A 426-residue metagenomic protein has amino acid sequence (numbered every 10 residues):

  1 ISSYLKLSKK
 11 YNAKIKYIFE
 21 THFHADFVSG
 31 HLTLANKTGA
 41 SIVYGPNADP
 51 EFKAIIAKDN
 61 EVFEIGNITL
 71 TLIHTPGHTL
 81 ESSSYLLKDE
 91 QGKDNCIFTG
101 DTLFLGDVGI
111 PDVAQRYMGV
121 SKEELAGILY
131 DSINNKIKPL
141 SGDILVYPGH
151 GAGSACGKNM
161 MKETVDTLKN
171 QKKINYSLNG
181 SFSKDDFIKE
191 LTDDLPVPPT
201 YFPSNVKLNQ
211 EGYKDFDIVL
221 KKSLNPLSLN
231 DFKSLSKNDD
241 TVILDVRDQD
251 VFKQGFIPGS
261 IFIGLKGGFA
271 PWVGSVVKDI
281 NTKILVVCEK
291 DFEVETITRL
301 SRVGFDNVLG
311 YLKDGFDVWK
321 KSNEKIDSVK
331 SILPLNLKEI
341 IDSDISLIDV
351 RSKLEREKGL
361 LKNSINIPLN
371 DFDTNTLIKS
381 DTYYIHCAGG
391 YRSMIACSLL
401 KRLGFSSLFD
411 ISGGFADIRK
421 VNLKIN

Functional and structural regions predicted by a protein language model:
I1, F23, N47, T79 (+7 more regions): Active-site metal-binding loops of divalent metal-dependent hydrolases
I1-H74, K93-N95, D279: Active-site HxH/HxHxD metal-binding segment of metal-dependent hydrolases
K16, I97, T241, I345: Hydrophobic "anchor" residues on beta-strands that sit immediately upstream of conserved functional sites
I18-V28, T75-S82, V146-S154, A388-Y391: Histidine-centered catalytic micro-motifs
V62-G92, C96-I97, K221, N225 (+1 more regions): Core dinuclear metal-dependent hydrolase active-site scaffold
T79-V197: Metallo-beta-lactamase
I110-D112, E123, N170-K207, E211 (+3 more regions): Rhodanese-like catalytic fold shared by cysteine-dependent sulfurtransferases and DSP/PTP-type phosphatases
Y147-A152, K158-N159, S204-V206, D245-D248 (+1 more regions): Short, well-ordered beta-to-alpha junction loops that form the rim of enzyme active sites and present histidine/acidic
